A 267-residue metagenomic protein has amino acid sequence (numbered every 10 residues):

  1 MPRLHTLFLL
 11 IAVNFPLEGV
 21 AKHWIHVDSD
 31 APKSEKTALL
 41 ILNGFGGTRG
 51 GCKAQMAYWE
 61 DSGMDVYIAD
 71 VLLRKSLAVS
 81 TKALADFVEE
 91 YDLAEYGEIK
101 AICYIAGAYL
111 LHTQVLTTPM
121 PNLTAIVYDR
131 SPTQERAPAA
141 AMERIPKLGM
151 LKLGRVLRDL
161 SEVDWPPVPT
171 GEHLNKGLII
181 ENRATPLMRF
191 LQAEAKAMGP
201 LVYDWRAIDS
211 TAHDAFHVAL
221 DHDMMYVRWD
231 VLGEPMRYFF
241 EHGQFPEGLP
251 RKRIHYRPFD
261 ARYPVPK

Functional and structural regions predicted by a protein language model:
M1-T6: Bacterial N-terminal signal peptides that target proteins for export
L7-N14: Bacterial N-terminal signal peptides
G19-A21: Boundary at the C-terminal end of the N-terminal hydrophobic targeting segment
H26, A31-M64: Short, surface-exposed "cap/lid" segments of acyl-processing enzymes
L39-I41, W59-A69, A78-H173: Serine-dependent carboxylesterase/thioesterase catalytic core of lipase-like alpha/beta-hydrolase/SGNH enzymes
G46-G47, A108, T133-Q134, N182-T185 (+1 more regions): Short, solvent-exposed loop/turn segments at secondary-structure junctions
G46-G50, L72-S80: Acidic-and-aromatic substrate-binding clefts and catalytic sites of carbohydrate-active enzymes
T170-K267: C-terminal catalytic-base region of ester-bond hydrolases, centering on the histidine of the charge-relay
